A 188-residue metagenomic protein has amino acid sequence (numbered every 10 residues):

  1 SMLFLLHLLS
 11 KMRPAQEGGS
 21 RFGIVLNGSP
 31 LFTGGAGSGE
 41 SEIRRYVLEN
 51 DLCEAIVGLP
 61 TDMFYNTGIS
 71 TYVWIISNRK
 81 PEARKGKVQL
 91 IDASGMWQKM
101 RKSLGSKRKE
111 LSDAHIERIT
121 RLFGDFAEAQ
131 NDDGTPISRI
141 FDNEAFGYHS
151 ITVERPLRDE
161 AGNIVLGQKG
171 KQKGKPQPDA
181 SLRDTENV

Functional and structural regions predicted by a protein language model:
S1-V188: A conserved structural/catalytic subdomain of Rossmann-like adenosyl-cofactor enzymes
